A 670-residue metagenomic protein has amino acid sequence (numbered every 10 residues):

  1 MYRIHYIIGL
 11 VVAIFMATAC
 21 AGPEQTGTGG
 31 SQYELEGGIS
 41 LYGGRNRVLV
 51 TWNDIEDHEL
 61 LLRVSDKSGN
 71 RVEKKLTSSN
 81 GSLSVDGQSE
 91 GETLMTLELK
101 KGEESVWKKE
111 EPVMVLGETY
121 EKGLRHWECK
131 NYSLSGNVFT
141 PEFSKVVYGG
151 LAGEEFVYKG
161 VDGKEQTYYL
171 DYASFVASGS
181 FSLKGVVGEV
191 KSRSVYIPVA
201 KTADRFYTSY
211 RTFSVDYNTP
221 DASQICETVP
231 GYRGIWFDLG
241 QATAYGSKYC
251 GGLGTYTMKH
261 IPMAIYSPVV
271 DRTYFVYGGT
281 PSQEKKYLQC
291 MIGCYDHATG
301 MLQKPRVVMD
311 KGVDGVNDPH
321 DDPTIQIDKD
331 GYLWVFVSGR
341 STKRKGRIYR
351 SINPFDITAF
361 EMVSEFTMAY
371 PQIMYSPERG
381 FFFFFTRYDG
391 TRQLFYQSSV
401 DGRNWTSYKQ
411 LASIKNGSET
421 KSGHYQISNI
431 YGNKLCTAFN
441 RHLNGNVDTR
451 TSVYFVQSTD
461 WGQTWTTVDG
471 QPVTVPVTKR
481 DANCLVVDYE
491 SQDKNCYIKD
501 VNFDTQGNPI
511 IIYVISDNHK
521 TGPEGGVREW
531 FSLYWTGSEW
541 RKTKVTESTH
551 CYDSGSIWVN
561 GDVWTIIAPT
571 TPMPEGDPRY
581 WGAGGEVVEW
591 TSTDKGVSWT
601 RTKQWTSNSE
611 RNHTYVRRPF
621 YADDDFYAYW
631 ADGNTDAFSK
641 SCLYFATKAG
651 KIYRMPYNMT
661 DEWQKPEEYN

Functional and structural regions predicted by a protein language model:
G9-A17: Bacterial N-terminal signal peptides
M16-S40, G123, A222-S223: Bacterial Sec-dependent N-terminal signal peptides
V50-D54, P141-F143: Conserved aromatic anchor
E73-S79, D171-F175: Short beta-strand segments within Ig-like beta-sandwich modules, predominantly Fibronectin type-III
K74, S105-V115, F206-V215: Edge beta-strands of extracellular beta-sandwich domains
V85-E92, F175-A177, L183-K191: Surface-exposed, short loops/turns at beta-strand junctions within beta-sandwich domains
E92-K101, S192-K201: Beta-strand-rich modules
D221-N670: Extracellular, repeat-based ectodomains that mediate carbohydrate processing or recognition
